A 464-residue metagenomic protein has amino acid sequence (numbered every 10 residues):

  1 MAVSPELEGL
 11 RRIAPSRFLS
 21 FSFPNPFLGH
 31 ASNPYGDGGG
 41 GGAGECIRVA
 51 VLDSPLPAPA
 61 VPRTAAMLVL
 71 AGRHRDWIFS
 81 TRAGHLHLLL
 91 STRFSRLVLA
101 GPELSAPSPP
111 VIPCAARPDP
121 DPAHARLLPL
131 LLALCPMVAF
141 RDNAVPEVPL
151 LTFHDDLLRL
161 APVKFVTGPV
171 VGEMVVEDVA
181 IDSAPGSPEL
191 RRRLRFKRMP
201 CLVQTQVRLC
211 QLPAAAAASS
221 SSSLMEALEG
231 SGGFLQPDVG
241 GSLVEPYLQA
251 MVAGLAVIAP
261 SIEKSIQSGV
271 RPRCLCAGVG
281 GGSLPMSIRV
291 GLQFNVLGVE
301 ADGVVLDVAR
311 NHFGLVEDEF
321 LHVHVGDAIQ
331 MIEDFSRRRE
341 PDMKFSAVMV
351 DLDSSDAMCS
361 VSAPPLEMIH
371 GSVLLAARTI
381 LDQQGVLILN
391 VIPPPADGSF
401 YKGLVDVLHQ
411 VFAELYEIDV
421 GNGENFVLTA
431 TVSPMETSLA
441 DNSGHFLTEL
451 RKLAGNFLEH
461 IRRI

Functional and structural regions predicted by a protein language model:
A2-G29, G42-I47, V51-F165, P169-V171 (+8 more regions): The AdoMet/dcAdoMet-binding core of the Class I SAM-like
I78-F79, P185-G186, L202-Q206, S438: Short, solvent-exposed loop/turn elements at domain surfaces
E177-G186, I418-V420: Short beta-strand micro-motifs enriched in acidic
D182, P200-L202, D302, S433-E436: Short loop/turn segments at secondary-structure transitions that flank enzyme active sites
R193-F234, H409, A440-G455: Aromatic/acidic cage segments in peptide-binding pockets
D406, Q410-I464: Core SAM-dependent methyltransferase catalytic element
